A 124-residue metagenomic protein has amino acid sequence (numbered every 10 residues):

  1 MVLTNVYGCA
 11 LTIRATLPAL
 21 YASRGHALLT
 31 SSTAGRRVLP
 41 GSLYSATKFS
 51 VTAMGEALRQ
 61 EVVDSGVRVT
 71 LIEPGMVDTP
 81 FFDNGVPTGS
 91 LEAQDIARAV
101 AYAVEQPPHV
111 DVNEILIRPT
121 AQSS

Functional and structural regions predicted by a protein language model:
M1-V2: A hydrophobic alpha-helix adjacent to the NAD(P)-binding/active-site core of NAD(P)-dependent oxidoreductases, strongly
I13, T47: Active-site helix of classical SDR
A15-R24: A short helix-coil junction within the Rossmann-fold of NAD(P)-dependent oxidoreductases
S32: Residue(s) in the substrate-gating loop at a strand-loop-helix junction that position the organic substrate next
R37, A57-V67: Active-site-adjacent segment of SDR/Rossmann-fold oxidoreductases
V38-A46, A57, V86: Active-site loop-to-helix junction immediately N-terminal to the catalytic Tyr of the SDR YXXXK motif in Rossmann-fold
V67, L71-I72, T79, V86-S124: C-terminal helical subdomain
